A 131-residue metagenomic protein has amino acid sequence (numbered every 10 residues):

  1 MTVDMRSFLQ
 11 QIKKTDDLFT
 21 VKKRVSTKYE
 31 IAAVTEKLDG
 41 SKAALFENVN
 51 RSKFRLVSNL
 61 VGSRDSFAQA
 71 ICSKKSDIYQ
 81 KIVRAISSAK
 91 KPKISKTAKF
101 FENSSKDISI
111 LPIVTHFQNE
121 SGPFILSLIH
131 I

Functional and structural regions predicted by a protein language model:
M1-I129: Extended, highly charged
